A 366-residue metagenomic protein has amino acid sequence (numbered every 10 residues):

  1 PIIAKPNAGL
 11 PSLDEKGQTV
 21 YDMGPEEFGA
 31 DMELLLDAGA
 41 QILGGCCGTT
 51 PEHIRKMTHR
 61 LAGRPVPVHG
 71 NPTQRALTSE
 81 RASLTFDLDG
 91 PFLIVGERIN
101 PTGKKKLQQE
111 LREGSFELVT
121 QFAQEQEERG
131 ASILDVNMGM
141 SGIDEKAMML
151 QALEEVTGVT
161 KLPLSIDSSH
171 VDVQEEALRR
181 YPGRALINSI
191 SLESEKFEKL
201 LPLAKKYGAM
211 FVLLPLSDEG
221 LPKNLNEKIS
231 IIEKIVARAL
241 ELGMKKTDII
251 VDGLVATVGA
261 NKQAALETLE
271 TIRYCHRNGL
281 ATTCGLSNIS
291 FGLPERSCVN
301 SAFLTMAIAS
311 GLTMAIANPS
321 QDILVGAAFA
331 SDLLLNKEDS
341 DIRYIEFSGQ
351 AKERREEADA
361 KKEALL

Functional and structural regions predicted by a protein language model:
P1-I250, A256-L366: Domain-level signal for soluble alpha/beta catalytic cores
